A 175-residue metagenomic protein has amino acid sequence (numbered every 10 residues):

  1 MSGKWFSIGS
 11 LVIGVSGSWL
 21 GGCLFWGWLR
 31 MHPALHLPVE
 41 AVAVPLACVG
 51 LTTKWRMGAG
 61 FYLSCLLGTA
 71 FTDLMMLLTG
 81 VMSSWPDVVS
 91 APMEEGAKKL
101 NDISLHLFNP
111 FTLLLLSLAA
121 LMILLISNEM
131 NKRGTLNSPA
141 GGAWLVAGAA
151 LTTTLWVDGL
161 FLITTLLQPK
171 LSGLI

Functional and structural regions predicted by a protein language model:
M1, A41-L51, L66-D73, T154-V157: Alpha-helical transmembrane segments and their membrane-interface exit regions
M1-R30: Transmembrane alpha-helical insertion/packing segments
G22-G60: Long, highly hydrophobic alpha-helical transmembrane signal-anchor segments
M57, F61-D87: Transmembrane alpha-helix/helix-exit interface in multi-pass inner-membrane proteins
S83-D102, K170-I175: Membrane-interfacial helical/loop segments at transmembrane boundaries in membrane proteins
K99-M122: Hydrophobic alpha-helical transmembrane segments
I126-T153: Interfacial loop-to-transmembrane junctions
V157-I175: Juxtamembrane boundary at the C-terminal end of a transmembrane helix
